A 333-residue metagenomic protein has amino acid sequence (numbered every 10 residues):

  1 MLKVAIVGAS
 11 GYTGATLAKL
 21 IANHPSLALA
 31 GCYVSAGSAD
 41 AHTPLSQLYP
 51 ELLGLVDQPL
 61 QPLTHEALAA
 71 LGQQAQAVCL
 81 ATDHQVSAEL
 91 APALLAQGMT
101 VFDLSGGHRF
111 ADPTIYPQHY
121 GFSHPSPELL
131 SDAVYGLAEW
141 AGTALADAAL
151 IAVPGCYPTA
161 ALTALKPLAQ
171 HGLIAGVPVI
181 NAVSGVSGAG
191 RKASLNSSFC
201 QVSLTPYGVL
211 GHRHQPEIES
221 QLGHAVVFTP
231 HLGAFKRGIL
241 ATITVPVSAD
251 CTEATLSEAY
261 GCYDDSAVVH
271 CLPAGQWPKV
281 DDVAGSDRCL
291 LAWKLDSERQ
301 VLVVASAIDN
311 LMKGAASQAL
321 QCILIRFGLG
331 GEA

Functional and structural regions predicted by a protein language model:
L2-Y207, L295-D296: N-terminal Rossmann-like NAD(P) cofactor-binding subdomain of oxidoreductases, focused on the glycine-rich
Y12, D132, C156-T163, V209-E217 (+4 more regions): Conserved active-site and cofactor/substrate-binding residues in soluble primary-metabolism enzymes
T16, T163, P167, E217-Q221 (+2 more regions): Alpha-helical scaffold segments in soluble metabolic enzymes
A22-S26, G142, Q170-L173, H212 (+5 more regions): Generic secondary-structure signature for well-ordered alpha-helical cores
L68-L71, N196-A284: Contiguous C-terminal substrate-recognition/catalytic subdomains in enzyme active sites
A148, G238-T242, V303: Short, solvent-exposed beta-strand edge segments and adjacent coil->beta transition regions
T244-A333: C-terminal active-site/capping subdomain that shapes the small-molecule cofactor and substrate pocket of enzyme
